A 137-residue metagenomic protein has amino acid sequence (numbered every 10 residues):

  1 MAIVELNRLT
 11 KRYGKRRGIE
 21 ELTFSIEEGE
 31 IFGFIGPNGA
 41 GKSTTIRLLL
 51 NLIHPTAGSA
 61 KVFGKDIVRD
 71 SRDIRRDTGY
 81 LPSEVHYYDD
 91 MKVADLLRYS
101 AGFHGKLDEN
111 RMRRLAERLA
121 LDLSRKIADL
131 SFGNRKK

Functional and structural regions predicted by a protein language model:
A2-K137: ABC transporter nucleotide-binding domains
